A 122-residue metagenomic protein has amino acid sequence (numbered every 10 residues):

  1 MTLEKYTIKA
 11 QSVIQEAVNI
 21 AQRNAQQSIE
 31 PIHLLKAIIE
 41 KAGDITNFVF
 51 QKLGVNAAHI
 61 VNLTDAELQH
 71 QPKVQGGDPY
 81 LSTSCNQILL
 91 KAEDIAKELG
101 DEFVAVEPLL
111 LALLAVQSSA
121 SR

Functional and structural regions predicted by a protein language model:
M1-R122: Histone-fold recognition with a strong bias for associated Lys/Arg-rich disordered tails
